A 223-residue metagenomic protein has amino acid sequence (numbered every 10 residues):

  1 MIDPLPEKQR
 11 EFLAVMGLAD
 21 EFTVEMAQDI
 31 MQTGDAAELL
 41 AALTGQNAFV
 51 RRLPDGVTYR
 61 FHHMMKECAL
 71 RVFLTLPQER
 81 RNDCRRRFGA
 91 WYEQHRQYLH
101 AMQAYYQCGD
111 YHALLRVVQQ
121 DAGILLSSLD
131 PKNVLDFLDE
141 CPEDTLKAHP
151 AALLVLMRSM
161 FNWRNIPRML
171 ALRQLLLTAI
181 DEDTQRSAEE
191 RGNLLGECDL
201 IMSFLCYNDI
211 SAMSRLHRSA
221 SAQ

Functional and structural regions predicted by a protein language model:
I2, G17, I30-M31, Y92 (+4 more regions): Alpha-helix C-terminal capping segments
I2-L74, D83-R86: C-terminal boundary/linker of central alpha/beta nucleotide-binding cores
A14, L70, M102, V118-Q119 (+1 more regions): Hydrophobic core positions within HEAT/HEAT-like alpha-solenoid repeats
L18-E21, A36, G45-F49, Q78 (+4 more regions): Residue-level marker of structural boundaries
G34-D35, R96, S211: A generic structural signal for alpha-helix starts
T75-W163, R168-L175: Extended alpha-helical scaffolding segments used for macromolecular assembly and cargo binding
D144-Q223: Internal alpha-solenoid helical repeat scaffolds
